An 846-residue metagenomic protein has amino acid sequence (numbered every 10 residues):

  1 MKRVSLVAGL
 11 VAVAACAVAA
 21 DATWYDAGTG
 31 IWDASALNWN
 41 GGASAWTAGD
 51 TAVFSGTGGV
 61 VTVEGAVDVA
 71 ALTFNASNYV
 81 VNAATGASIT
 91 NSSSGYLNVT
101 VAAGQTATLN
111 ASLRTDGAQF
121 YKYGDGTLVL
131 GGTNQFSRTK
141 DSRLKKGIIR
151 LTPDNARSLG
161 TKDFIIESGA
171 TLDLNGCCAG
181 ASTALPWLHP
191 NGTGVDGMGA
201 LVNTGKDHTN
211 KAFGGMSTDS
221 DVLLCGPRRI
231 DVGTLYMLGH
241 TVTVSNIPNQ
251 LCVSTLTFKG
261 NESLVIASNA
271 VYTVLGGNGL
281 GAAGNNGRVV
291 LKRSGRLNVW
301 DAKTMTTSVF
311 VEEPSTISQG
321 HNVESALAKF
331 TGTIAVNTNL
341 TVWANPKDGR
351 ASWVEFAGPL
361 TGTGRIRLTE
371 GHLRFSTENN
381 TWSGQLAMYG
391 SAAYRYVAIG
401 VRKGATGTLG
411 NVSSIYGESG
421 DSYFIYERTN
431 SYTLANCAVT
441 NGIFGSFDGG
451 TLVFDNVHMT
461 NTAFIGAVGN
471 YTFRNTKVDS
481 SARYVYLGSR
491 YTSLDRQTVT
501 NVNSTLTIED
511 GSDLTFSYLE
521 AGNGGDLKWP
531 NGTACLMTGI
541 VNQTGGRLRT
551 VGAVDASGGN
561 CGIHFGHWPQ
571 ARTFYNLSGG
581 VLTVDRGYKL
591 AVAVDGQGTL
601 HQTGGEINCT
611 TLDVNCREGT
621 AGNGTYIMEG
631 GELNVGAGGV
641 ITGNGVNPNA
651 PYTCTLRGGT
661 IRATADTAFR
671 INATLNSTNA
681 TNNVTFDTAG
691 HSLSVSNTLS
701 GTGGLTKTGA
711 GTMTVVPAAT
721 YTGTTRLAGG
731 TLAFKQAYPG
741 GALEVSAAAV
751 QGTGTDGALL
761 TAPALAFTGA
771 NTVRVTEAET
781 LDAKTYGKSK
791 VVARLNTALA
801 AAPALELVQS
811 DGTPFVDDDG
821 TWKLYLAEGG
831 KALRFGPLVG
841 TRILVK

Functional and structural regions predicted by a protein language model:
M1-D21: Sec-dependent, cleavable N-terminal signal peptides
V4-L6, V839-K846: Enriched but not universal
A17-N38, T127-T133, E378, V716-A718 (+1 more regions): Right-handed parallel beta-helix/beta-solenoid
A27-V53, R143-R150, A156-I165: Acidic Gly/Asp/Thr-rich repetitive segments characteristic of extracellular carbohydrate-active and adhesion proteins
G56-T133, R157, E167-L264, S268 (+22 more regions): Extracellular, surface-exposed repeat architectures
L128-G131, K140-T152, G371-S376, W382-V401 (+3 more regions): Short sequence segments immediately N-terminal to proteolytic processing junctions that release a mature
G488, G522-G525, G546, G559 (+10 more regions): Periodic glycine anchor positions in long extracellular repeat architectures
Y825-T841: A recurrent domain-boundary module in secreted/ectodomain proteins
